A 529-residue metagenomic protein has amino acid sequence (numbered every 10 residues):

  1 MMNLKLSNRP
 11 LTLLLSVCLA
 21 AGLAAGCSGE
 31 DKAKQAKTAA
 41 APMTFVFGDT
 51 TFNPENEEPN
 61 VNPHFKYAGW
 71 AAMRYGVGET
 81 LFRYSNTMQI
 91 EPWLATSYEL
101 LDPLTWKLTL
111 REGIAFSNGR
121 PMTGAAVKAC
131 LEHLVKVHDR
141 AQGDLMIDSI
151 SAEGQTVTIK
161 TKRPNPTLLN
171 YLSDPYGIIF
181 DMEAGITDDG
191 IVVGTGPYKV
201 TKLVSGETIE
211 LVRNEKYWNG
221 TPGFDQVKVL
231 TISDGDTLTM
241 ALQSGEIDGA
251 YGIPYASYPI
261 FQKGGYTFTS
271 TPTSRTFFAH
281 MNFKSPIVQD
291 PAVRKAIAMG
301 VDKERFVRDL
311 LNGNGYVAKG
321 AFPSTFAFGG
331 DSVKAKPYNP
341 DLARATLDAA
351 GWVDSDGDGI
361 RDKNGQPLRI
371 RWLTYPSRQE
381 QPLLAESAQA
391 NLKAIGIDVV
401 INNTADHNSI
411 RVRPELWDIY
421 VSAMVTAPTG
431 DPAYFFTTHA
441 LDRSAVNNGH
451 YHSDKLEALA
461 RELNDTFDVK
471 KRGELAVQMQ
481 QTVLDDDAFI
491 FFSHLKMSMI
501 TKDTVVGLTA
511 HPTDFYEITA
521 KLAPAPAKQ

Functional and structural regions predicted by a protein language model:
G48-L101, V193, T513: N-terminal lobe/hinge region of extracytoplasmic solute-binding protein
Y67, Q89, L172-P222, Q226 (+3 more regions): Gly/Pro-rich hinge or "lid" segments in bacterial periplasmic/extracellular proteins
T96-H138: Aromatic- and charge-enriched surface segment that lines or borders ligand/interaction sites
E99-K107, A141-E183, K202: Surface-exposed binding/hinge segments that line and control ligand-binding clefts or catalytic entry sites
I186, N214-I260, D398: Ligand-site clamp/hinge motif
G300-G330, E380-Q389, I410-Q529: Detector for C-terminal structural segments
V317-S355, P376-L383: Structural transition elements
V353-T426: Ligand/substrate-recognition segments at binding pockets and active sites
